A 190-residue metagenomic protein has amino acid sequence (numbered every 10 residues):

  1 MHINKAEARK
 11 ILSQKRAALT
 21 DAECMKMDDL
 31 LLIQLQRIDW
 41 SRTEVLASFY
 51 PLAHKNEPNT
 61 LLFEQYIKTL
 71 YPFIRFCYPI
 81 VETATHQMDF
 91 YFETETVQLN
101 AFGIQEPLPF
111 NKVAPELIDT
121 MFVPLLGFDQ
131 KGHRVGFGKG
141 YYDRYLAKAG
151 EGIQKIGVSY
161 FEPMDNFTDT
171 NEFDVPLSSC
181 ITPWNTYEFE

Functional and structural regions predicted by a protein language model:
H2-L99, G103-P109: N-terminal active-site beta-alpha-beta segment that forms phosphate/nucleotide-binding and substrate-recognition loops
A84-E190: Conserved phosphate- and dinucleotide-binding cores of soluble alpha/beta proteins, encompassing both enzyme active
